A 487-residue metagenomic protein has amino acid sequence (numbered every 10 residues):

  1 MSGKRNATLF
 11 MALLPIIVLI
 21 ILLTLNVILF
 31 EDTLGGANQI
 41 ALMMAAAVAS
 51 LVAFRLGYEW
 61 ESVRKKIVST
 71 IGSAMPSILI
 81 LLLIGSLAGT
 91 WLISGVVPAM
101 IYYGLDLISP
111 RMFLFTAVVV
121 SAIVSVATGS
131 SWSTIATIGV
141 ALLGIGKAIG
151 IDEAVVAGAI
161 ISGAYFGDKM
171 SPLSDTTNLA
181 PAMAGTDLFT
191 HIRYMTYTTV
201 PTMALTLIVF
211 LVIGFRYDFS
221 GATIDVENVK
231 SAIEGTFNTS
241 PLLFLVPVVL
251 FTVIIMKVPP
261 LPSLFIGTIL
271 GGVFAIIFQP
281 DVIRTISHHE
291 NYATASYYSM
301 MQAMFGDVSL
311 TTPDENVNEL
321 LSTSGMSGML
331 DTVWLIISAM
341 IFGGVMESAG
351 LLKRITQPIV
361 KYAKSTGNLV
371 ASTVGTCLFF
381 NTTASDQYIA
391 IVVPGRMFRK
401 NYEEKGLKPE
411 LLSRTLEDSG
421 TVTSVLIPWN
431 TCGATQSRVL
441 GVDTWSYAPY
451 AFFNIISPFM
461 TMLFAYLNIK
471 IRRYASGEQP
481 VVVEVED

Functional and structural regions predicted by a protein language model:
M1-I80, Y197-L207, L211-L335, P480-D487: Hydrophobic transmembrane alpha-helices of multi-pass small-molecule transporters
G3-F10, Y102-S109, A127-S131, K230-T239 (+2 more regions): Short, amphipathic, aromatic/basic-enriched membrane-interface segments that mark the entry/exit of transmembrane
L19, A41, A45, A49 (+26 more regions): Alpha-helical transmembrane segments in multi-pass membrane proteins
V52, P76-G163, T177, Y197-V200 (+6 more regions): Early transmembrane hairpin of solute transport permeases
V52-E59, G146-E153, M170-S174, F274-T285 (+2 more regions): Juxtamembrane membrane-interface segments at transmembrane alpha-helix termini
G57-K147, G306-R399: Membrane-embedded alpha-helical segments and adjacent helix-loop junctions characteristic of multi-pass solute
L107-Y197, P201, V374-D418, V483-V485: Hydrophobic transmembrane alpha-helices that form the pore/transport pathway of multi-pass ion and small-solute
K169-P172, T177-S231, L242, E404 (+1 more regions): Juxtamembrane and boundary regions of transmembrane helices in multi-pass small-molecule transporters and channels
